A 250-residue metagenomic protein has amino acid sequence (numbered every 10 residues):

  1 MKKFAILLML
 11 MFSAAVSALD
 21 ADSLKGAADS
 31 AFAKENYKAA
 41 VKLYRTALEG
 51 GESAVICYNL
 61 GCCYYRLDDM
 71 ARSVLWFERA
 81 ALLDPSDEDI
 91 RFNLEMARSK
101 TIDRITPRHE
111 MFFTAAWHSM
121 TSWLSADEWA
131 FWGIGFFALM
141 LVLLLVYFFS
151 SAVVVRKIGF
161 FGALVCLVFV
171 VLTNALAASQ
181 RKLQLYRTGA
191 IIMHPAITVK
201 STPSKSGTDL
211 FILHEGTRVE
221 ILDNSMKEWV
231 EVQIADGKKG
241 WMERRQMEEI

Functional and structural regions predicted by a protein language model:
S53-A54, D87: Residue-level recognition of tetratricopeptide repeat
R108-F149: Membrane-embedded alpha-helical segments of integral membrane proteins
V155-Q180: Internal/C-terminal transmembrane anchor helices
L210-R244: SH3/SH3-like beta-barrel superfamily modules
